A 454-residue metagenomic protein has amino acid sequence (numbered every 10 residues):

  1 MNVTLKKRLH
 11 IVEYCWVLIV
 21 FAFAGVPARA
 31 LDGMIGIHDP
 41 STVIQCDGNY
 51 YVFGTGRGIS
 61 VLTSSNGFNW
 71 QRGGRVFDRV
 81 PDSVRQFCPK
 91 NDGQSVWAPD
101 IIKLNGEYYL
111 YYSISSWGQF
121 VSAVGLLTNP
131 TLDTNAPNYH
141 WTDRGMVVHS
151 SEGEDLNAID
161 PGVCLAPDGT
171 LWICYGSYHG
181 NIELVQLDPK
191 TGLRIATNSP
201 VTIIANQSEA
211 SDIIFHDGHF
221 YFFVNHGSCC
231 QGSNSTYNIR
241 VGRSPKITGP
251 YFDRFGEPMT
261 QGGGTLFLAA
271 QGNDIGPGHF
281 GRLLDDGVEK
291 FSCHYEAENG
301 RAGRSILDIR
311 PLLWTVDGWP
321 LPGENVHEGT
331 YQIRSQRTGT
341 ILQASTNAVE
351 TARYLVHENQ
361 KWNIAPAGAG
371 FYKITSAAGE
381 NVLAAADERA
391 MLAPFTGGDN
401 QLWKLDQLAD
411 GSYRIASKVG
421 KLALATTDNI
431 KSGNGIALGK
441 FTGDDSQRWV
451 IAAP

Functional and structural regions predicted by a protein language model:
M1-I11: N-terminal secretory signal peptides that target proteins for export/translocation
E13-A24: Bacterial N-terminal signal peptides
R29-V96, I102-I159, C164-S208, F215-L268 (+3 more regions): Beta-rich carbohydrate-recognition and catalytic domains
I37-P40, V96-A98, A158-D160, S208-S211 (+7 more regions): Conserved positions at the start
T42-V43, I101, V163, I213 (+6 more regions): A structural signal for short hydrophobic beta-strand segments in well-ordered beta-sheet cores
P161, L266-G281: Short aromatic loop motif centered on NTY/YTY
G276-D285, E289-K290, T427: C-terminal, surface-exposed recognition/capping segments
E328-P454: Lectin-like carbohydrate-binding module/patch detector with strong preference for beta-trefoil
